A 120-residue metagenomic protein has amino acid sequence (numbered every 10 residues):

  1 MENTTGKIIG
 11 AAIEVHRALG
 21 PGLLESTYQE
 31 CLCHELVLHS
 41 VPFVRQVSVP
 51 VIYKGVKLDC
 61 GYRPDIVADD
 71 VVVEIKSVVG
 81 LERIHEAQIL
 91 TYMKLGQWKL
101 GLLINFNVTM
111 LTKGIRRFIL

Functional and structural regions predicted by a protein language model:
M1-P42, T112, R117-L120: Solvent-exposed, charged helical/coil patches that constitute nucleic-acid or partner-interaction surfaces
G20, P64-L81, Y92: Conserved catalytic cores of phosphodiester-cleaving nucleases, focusing on short active-site segments
V37-Y53: A short acidic/basic microdomain associated with nuclease active sites
Y62-P64, K113: Change "...and in nucleic-acid phosphodiester-cleaving endonucleases..." to "...and in nucleic-acid processing enzymes
K76-L120: Nucleic-acid nuclease catalytic cores
